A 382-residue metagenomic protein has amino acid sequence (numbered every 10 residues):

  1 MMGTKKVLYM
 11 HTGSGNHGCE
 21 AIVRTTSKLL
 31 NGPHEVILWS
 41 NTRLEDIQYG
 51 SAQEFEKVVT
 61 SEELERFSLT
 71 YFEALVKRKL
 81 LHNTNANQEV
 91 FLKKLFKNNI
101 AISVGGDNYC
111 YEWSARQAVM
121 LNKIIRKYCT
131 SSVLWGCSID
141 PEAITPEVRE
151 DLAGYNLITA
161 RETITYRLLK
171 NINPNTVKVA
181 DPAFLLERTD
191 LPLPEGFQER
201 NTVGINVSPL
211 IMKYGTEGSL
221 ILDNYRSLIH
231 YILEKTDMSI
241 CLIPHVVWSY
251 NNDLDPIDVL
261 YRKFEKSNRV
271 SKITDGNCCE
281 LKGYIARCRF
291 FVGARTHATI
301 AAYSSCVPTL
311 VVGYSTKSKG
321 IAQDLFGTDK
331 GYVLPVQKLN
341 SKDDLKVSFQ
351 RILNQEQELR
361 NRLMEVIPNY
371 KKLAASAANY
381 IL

Functional and structural regions predicted by a protein language model:
M1-L382: Active-site anion-handling motifs in enzyme catalytic cores
